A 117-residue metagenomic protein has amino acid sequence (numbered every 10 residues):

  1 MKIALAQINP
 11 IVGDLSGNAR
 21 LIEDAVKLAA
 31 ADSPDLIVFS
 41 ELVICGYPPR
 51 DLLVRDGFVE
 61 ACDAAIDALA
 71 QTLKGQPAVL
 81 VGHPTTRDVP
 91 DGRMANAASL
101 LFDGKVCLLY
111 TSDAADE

Functional and structural regions predicted by a protein language model:
M1-D14, L108-L109: Active-site-proximal beta-strand elements of phosphoester/diester hydrolases
N9-E23, E60: N-terminal phosphate-binding loop and adjacent alpha-helix
V12, V43-G46, D116: Feature marks short, surface-exposed loop/turn motifs that line or immediately flank catalytic pockets and channel
E23-K27, D116: Solvent-exposed alpha-helix faces
L28-L109: Cys-nucleophile CN-hydrolase/nitrilase-fold catalytic domain and related Cys-dependent amidase chemistry that acts on
Y110-E117: Conserved small/polar residues in nucleotide/adenosyl-binding loops
